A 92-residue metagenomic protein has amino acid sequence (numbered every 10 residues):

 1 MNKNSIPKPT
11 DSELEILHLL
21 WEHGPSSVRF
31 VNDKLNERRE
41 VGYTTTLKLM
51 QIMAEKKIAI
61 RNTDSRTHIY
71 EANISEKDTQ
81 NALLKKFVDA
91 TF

Functional and structural regions predicted by a protein language model:
P7-S12, D64-L83: Short, cationic-aromatic polyanion-contact patches
L14-L19, F30: Pre-recognition alpha-helix immediately N-terminal to the DNA-recognition helix within helix-turn-helix or winged-helix
L20-G24: Short helix-to-turn junction characteristic of helix-turn-helix DNA-binding domains, especially the helix
S26-L35: Short acidic, hydrophobic short linear motifs in intrinsically disordered regions
L47-Q51: Short, hydrophobic-biased segments on the C-terminal half of alpha helices that form "recognition helices"
A54-D64: A short, conserved structural fragment
A82-F92: Amphipathic alpha-helical dimerization/coiled-coil segments that flank or bridge DNA-binding/regulatory modules
